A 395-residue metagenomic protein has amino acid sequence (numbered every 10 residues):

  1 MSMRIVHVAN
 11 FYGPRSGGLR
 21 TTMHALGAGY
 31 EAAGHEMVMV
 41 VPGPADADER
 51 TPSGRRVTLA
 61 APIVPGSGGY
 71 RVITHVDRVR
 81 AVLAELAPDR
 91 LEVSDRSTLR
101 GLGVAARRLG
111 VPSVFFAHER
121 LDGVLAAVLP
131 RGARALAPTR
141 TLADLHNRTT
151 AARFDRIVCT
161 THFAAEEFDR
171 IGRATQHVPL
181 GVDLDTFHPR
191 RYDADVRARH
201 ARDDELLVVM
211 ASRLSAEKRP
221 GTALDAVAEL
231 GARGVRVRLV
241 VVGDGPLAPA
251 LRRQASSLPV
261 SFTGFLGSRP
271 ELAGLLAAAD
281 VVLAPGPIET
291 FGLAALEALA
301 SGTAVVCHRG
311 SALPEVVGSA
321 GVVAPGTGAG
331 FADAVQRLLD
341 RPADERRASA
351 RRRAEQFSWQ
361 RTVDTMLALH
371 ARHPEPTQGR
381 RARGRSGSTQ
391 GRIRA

Functional and structural regions predicted by a protein language model:
R108, L121, A137-R156: Membrane-proximal helix-turn-helix segments that form the acceptor-binding/catalytic region of lipid-linked
F163, G181: Carbohydrate-associated surface elements
R191, R199-A228: Conserved donor-binding/catalytic core segment of Leloir-type glycosyltransferases
P249-L266, P270: Nucleotide-activated donor-binding/catalytic signature segment of Leloir-type glycosyltransferases, i.e., the conserved
F262, S319-A329, Q336-P342: Conserved acidic donor-binding segment of nucleotide-sugar-dependent glycosyltransferases
F265, G274-A279: Short alpha-helical donor nucleotide-sugar binding micro-motif in glycosyltransferases
P287: Aromatic "clamp/platform" in nucleotide-sugar-dependent glycosyltransferases that forms part of the donor/acceptor
A304-C307: Short hydrophobic beta-strand element within catalytic cores of glycosyltransferases and related nucleotide-activated
